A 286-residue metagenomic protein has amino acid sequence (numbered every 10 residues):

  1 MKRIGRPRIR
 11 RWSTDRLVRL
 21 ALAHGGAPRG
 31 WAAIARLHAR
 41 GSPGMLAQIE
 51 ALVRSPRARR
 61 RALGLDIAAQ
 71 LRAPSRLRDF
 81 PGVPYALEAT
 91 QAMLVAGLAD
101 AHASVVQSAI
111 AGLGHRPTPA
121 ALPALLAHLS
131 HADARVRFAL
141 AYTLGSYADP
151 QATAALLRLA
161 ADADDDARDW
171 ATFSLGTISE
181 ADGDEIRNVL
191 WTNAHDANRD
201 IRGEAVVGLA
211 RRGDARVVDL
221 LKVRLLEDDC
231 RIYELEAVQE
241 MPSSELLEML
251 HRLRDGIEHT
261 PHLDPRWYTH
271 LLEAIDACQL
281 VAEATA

Functional and structural regions predicted by a protein language model:
M1-A62, D66-P74, E240, P265-A286: N-terminal alpha-helical scaffold/docking segments in eukaryotic complex subunits
R3-R19, S42-R54, P74-A99, T118-S130 (+5 more regions): Amphipathic alpha-helical scaffolding segments comprising HEAT/armadillo-like alpha-solenoid repeats
G26-P28, A58-R59, A103-S104, P119 (+6 more regions): Alpha-helix N-cap/helix-start positions at coil->helix boundaries
P28-W31, A62, A92, Q107-S108 (+7 more regions): Alpha-solenoid HEAT/ARM repeat scaffold
L37, Y233-T260: Extended alpha-helical scaffolding segments
H38, A69-Q70, G114, G145 (+4 more regions): Structural signature of alpha-helical solenoid repeat scaffolds
L113, H128-L129, L140, L144 (+4 more regions): TPR/Sel1-like alpha-solenoid repeat signature
